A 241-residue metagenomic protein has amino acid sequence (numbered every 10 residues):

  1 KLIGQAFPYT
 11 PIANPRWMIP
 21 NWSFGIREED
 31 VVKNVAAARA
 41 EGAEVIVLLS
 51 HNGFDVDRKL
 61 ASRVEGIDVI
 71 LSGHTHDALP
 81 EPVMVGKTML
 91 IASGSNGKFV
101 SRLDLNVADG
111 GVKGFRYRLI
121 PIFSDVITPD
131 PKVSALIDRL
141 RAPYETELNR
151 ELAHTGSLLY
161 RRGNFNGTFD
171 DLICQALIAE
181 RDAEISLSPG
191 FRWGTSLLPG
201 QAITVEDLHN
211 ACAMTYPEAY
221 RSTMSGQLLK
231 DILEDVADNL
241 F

Functional and structural regions predicted by a protein language model:
K1-G4, V45-L49, V69-S72, I91-A92 (+2 more regions): Structural recognition of the beta-strand scaffold that forms the well-ordered cores of secreted hydrolase catalytic
K1-R16, N21-S23, D55-R150: Active-site-adjacent helix-turn-beta-strand microarchitecture at beta-sheet edges that either contains or buttresses
L2-A13, D30-V56: Short acidic, glycine-rich surface-loop motifs adjacent to enzyme active sites
G25, E29, S50-F54, G97 (+3 more regions): Conserved structured core elements
R39, L60-S62, V69, N106-F241: Solvent-exposed loop/linker segments at secondary-structure transitions that flank or connect catalytic domains
